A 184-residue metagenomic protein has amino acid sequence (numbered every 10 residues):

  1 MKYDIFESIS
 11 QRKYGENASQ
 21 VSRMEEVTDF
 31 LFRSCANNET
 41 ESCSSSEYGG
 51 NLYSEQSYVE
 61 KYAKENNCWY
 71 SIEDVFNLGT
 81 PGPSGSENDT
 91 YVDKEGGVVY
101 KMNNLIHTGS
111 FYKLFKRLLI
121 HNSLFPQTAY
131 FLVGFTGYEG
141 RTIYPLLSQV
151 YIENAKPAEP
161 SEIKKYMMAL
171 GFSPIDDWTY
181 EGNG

Functional and structural regions predicted by a protein language model:
M1-L78: Juxta-kinase regulatory segment immediately upstream of eukaryotic protein kinase catalytic domains
Y3-F6, T28, N88, H121 (+3 more regions): Intrinsically disordered, low-complexity regions
I5-S22, L119-E139: Short, charged N-terminal helix-start/capping segments
E25-F32, E60, Y112-N122, K164-M168: Generic detector of well-ordered alpha-helical segments enriched in charged/polar residues, highlighting helical
S44, G49, Y53-E55, D74-P126: ATP-binding glycine-rich loop module of kinase domains
K64-G79, P83-S84, L124-Y130, P174-I175 (+1 more regions): Short linear interaction motifs
N88-D93, D177-G184: Active-site acidic catalytic loop and adjacent metal/ATP-binding pocket of ATP-dependent phosphoryl transfer enzymes
N104, N122-T179: Conserved structural core of kinase catalytic domains
